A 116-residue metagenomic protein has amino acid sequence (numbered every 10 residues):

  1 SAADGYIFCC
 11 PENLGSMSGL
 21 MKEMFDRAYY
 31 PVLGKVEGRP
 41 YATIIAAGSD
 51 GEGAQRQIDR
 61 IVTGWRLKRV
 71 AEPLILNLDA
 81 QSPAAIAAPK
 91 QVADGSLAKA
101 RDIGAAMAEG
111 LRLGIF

Functional and structural regions predicted by a protein language model:
S1-N77: Helix-loop-strand module that forms the ligand-binding subsite of alpha/beta enzymes
V70-F116: Glycine-rich phosphate/pyrophosphate-binding loop and the adjoining helix
